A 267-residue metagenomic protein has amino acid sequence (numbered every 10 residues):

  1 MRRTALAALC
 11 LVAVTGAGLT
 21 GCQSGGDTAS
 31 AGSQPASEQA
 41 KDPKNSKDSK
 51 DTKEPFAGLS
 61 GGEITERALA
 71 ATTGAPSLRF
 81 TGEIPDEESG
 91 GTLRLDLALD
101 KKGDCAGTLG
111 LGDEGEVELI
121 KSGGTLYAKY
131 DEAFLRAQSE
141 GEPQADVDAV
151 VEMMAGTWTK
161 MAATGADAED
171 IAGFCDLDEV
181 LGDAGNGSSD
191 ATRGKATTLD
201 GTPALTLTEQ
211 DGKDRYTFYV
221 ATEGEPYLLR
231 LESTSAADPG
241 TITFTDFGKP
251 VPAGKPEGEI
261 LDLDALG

Functional and structural regions predicted by a protein language model:
M1-C10: Bacterial N-terminal signal peptides that target proteins for export
A8, G16-A70, A137, E142-S189 (+1 more regions): N-terminal low-complexity, Pro/Thr-rich disordered segments that flank secretion/membrane-targeting signals
A70-S89, G103-T108: A short, Trp-centered hydrophobic/proline-enriched beta-strand micro-motif
F80, C105-L109, L126-K129, Y227-S233 (+1 more regions): Short hydrophobic/aromatic-rich beta-strand segments that constitute the beta-sheet cores of beta-sandwich/beta-barrel
E87-G90, G112-E114, D211-K213, S235-A237: Glycine-centered tight beta-turn/hairpin loop motif at sheet-sheet or coil-to-beta transitions
R94-K101, L119, Y219-V220, F244-D246: Extended lipid/amphipathic-ligand handling interfaces
D100-I171, P239-T241: An acidic-aromatic
K195-E259: Gly/Pro-enriched, hydrophobic low-complexity segments that function as extracytoplasmic propeptides/linkers
